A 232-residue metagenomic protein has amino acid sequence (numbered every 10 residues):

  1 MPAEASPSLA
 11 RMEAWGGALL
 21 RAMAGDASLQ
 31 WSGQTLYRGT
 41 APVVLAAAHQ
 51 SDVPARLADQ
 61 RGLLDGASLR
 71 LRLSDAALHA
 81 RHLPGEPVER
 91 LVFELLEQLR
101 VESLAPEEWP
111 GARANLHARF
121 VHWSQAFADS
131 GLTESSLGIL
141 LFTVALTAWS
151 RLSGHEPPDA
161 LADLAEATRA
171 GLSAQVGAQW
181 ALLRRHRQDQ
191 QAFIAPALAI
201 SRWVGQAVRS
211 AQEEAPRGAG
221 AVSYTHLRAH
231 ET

Functional and structural regions predicted by a protein language model:
M1-A181: Basic/hydrophobic alpha-helical interface regions
Q34, A219-A221: Intrinsically disordered, low-complexity regions
P106, P216-G218, T232: Short amphipathic alpha-helical "recognition" segments used for binding
S136-I139, G154-G218, T225: Type-3 copper protein
T225-T232: Conserved small/polar residues in nucleotide/adenosyl-binding loops
